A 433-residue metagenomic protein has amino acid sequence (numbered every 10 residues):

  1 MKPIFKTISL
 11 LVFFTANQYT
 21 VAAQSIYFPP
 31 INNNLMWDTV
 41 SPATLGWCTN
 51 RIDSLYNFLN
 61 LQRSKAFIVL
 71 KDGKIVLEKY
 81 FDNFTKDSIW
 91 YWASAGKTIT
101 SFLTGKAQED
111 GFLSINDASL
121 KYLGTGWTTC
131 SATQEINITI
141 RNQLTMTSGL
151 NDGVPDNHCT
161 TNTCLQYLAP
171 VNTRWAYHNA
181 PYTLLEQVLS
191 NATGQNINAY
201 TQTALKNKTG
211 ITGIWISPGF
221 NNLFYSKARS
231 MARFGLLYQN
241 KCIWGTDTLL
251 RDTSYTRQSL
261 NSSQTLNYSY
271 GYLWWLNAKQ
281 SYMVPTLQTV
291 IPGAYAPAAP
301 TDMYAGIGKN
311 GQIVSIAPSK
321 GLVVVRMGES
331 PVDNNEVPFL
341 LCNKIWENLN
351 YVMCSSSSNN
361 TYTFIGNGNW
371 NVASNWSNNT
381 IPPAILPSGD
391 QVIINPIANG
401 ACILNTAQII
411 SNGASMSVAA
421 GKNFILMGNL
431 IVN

Functional and structural regions predicted by a protein language model:
M1-S25: Bacterial Sec-dependent N-terminal signal peptides
V21-T85, W90, Q108-L113, T145: N-terminal leader/targeting segments and the immediately adjacent pre-domain N-terminus
G73, W90-N116, Q143, L185-L189 (+1 more regions): Active-site SXXK
D110-S148, Q195-K227: Active-site helix/loop module of the DD-peptidase/beta-lactamase fold, centered on the serine-lysine SxxK catalytic
T145-N221: A small/polar active-site loop signature that marks catalytic segments
G210-P318, P331-N335: Penicillin-binding protein/beta-lactamase superfamily catalytic region
M303-S357: Structured C-terminal helix/loop/strand segments within mature extracytoplasmic catalytic/sensor domains
S358-N433: Extracellular beta-sheet-rich ligand-binding/adhesion modules
